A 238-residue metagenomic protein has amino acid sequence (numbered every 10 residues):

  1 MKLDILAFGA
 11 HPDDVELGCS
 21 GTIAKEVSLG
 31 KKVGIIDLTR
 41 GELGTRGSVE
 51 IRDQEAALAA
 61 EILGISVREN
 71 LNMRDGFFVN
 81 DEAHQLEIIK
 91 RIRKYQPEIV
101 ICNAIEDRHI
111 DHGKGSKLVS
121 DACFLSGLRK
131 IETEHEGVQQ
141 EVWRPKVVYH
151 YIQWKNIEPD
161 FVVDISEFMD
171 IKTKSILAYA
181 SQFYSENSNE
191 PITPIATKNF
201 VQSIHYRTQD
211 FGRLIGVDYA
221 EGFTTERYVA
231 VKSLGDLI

Functional and structural regions predicted by a protein language model:
M1-Y95, T224, G235-D236: Active-site rim/loop-helix segments in enzyme catalytic domains that contact anionic ligands
K2-L6, E82-I238: Metal-dependent de-N-acetylase/amidase catalytic core
